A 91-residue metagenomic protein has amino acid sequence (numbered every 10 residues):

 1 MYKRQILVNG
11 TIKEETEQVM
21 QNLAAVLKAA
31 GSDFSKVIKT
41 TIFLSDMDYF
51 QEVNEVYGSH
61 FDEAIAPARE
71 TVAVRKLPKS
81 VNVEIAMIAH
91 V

Functional and structural regions predicted by a protein language model:
K3-V91: Short, polar/acidic, helix-capping and beta-turn segments at strand->helix junctions that line the mouths
